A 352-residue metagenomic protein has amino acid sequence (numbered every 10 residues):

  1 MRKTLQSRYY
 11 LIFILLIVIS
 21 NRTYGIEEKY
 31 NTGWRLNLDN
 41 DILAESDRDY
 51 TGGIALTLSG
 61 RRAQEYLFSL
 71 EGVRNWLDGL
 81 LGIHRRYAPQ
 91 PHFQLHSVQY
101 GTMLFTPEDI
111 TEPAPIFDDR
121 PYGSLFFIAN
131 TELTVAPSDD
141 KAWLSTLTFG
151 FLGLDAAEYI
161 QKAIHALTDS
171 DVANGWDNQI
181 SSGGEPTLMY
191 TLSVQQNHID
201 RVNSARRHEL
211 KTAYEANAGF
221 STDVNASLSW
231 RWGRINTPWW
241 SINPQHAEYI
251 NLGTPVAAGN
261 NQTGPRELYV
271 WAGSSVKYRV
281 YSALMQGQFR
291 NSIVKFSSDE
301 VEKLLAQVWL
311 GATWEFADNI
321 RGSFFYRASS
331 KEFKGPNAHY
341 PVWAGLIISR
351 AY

Functional and structural regions predicted by a protein language model:
E28-Y30, R62, Q94, S124 (+6 more regions): Short coil turns and loop connectors of transmembrane beta-barrels in diderm outer membranes and organellar homologs
W34-N40, H96-L104, L147-G153, L192 (+6 more regions): Transmembrane beta-barrel strands of outer-membrane/channel proteins
R48-I54, Y122-F126, W143, S182-L188 (+5 more regions): Residues that define the transmembrane beta-barrel architecture of outer-membrane proteins
I54-G60, Y100, I128-T134, F149 (+6 more regions): Residues on the lipid-exposed face of transmembrane beta-strands in outer-membrane beta-barrel proteins
A63-L67, S138, H198-D200, I235-P238 (+1 more regions): Repeated loop/turn-to-beta-strand initiation elements of outer-membrane beta-barrel proteins
D78-E158: Long, hydrophobic/aromatic-enriched structural stretches that serve as scaffold segments
E108-D109, R234-Y352: Outer membrane beta-barrel transmembrane domains
P113-D118, A173-N178, A213, V294-S298 (+1 more regions): Extracellular loop and loop/strand-boundary signature of outer-membrane beta-barrel proteins
